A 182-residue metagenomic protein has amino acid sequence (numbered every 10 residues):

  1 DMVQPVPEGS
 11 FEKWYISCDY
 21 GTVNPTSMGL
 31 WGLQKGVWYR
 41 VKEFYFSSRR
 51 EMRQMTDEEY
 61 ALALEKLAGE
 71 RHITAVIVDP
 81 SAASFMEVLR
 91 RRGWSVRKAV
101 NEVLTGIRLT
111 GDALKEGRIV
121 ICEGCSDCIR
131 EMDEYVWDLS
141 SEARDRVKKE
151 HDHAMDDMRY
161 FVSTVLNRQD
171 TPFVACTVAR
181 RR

Functional and structural regions predicted by a protein language model:
D1-C18: ATPase catalytic-site recognition across NTP-hydrolyzing enzymes
S10-E12, T22-P25, E70-H72, K115: Short, well-ordered loop/turn elements at secondary-structure boundaries
K13-C18, T22-G29, V41-K42: A conserved active-site cap/scaffold subdomain adjacent to cofactor or substrate pockets
T22, L33-K35, V162, L166: Hydrophobic/aromatic-lined pockets within catalytic cores
N24, Y60, H153-D157: Catalytic-loop motifs flanking and including active-site residues across diverse enzymes
G29, Q34-K149, R168-R182: Mg2+-dependent endonuclease catalytic cores in nucleic-acid-processing enzymes, primarily RNase H-like
K148-D170: Acidic, Mg2+-coordinating catalytic module of metal-dependent nucleases/exonucleases that use a two-metal-ion mechanism
